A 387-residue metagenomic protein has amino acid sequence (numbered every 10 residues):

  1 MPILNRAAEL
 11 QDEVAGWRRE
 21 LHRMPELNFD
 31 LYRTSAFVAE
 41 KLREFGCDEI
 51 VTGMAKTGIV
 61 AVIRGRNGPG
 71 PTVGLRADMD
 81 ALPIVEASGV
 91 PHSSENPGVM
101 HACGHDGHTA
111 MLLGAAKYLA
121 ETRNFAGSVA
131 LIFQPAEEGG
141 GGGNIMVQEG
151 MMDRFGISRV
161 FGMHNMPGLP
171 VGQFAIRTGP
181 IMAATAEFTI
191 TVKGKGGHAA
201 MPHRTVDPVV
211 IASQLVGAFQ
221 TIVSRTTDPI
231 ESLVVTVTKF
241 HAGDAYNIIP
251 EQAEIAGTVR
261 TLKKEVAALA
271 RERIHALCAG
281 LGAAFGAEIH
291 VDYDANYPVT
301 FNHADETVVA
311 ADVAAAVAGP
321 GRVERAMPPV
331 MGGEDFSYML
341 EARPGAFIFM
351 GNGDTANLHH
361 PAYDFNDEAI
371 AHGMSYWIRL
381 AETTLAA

Functional and structural regions predicted by a protein language model:
M1-H101, D106, A110-L113, K117-F125: Acidic/His- and Gly-rich active-site-bordering loop/insert found across diverse amide/peptide-bond hydrolases
L21, A61, L75, H105 (+8 more regions): Divalent metal-coordination and catalytic microenvironments
E26, D78-D80, A136, M166 (+3 more regions): Active-site beta-loop-alpha junctions enriched in small/polar residues
D48, I157-S158, P344: Conserved acidic residues
I59-V60, A81-M100, D106-G107, L112 (+2 more regions): Histidine/acidic-residue-rich, glycine-tolerant segments that coordinate divalent metal ions
G74-R76, V85, F188-I190, F347-N352: Non-cysteine beta-strand/loop elements that form the S-adenosyl-L-methionine
V210-A387: Metal-dependent amide/peptide-bond hydrolase catalytic core, centered on the "pita-bread" metallohydrolase fold
